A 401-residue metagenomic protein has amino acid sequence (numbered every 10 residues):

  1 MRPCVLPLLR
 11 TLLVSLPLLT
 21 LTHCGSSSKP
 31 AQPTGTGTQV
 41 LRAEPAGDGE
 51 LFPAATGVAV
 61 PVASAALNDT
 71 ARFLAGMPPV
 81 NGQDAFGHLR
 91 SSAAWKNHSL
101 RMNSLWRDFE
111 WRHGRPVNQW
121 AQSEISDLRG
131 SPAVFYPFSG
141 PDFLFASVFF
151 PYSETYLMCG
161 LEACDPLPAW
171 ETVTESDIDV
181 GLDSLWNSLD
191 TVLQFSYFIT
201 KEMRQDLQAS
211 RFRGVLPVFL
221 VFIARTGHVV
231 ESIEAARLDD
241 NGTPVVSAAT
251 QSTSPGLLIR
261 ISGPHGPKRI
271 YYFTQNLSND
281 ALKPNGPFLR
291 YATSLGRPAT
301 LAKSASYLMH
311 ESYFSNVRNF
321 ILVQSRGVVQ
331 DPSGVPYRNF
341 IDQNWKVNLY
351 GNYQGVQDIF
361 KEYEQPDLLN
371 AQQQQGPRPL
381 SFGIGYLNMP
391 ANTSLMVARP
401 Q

Functional and structural regions predicted by a protein language model:
M1-L13: Bacterial N-terminal signal peptides that target proteins for export
T20-H23: C-terminal motif of bacterial Sec signal peptides marking the signal peptidase cleavage site
G25-S27: Bacterial signal peptide processing site
K29-L189, R269-Q401: Non-globular targeting/processing and membrane-anchoring segments
R129, Q251-T253: Solvent-exposed loop and beta-edge segments used for protein-protein assembly and interaction
D165-F212, R225-V229: Glycine- and small hydrophobic-enriched segments that form the cores of compact globular domains
S196-T250, L258-R260: Short helix-loop boundary/capping segments
T253-K268: Acidic, Ser/Thr-rich peripheral helices and adjacent loops at domain boundaries
